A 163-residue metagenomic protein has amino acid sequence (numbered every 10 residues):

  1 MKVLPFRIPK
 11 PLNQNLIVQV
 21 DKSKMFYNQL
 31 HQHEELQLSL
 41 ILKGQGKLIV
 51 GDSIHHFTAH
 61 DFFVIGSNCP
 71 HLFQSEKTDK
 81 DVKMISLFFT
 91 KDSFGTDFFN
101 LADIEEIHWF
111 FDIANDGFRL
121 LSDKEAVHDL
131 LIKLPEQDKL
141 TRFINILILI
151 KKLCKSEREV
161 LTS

Functional and structural regions predicted by a protein language model:
M1-D61, C69: Generic protein-terminus/edge-of-domain signal
V3-K10, P70-L131, K155-V160: A hydrophobic/aromatic-rich effector-binding and dimerization subdomain of bacterial HTH-type transcriptional regulators
E35, D81-K83, F143: A structure-centric signal for secondary-structure junctions around beta-strands
L130-K133, N145, K152: Amphipathic coiled-coil alpha-helices
E136-L147: All-alpha amphipathic helical-bundle segments outside canonical DNA-binding/catalytic cores that form hydrophobic
L147-S163: Linker/hinge segments immediately adjacent to helix-turn-helix/homeobox DNA-binding domains
